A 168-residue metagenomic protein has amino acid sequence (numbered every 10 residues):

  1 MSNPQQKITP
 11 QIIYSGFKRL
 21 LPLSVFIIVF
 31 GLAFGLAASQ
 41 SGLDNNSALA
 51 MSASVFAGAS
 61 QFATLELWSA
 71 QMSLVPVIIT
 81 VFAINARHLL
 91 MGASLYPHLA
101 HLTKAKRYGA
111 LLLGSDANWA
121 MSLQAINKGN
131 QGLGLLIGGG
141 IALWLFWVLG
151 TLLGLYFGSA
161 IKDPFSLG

Functional and structural regions predicted by a protein language model:
M1-V55, E66-T80: Helix-loop-helix hairpins and the membrane-proximal interhelical loops of multi-pass alpha-helical transport proteins
N3-P4, A59, A86, G134: Intrinsically disordered, low-complexity regions enriched for glutamine and histidine
G31-F34, Q61, T151-G154: Hydrophobic, membrane-inserted alpha-helices
F56-F62: Perimembrane loop-to-helix junctions flanking transmembrane segments
S60, M72-V75, A105: Short histidine
I78-G168: Helix-loop-helix junctions within the multi-pass membrane cores of secondary transporters/permeases
